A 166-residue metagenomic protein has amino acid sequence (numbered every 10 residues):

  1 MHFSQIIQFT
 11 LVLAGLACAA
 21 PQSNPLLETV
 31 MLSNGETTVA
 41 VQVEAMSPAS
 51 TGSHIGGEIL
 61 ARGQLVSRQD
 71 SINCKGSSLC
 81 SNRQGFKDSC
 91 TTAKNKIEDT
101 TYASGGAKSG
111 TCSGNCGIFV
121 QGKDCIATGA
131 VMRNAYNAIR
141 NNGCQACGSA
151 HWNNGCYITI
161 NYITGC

Functional and structural regions predicted by a protein language model:
M1-L27, M31: Fungal secretory targeting signals
F3, P25, G35, I55 (+2 more regions): Short linear motifs in intrinsically disordered/low-complexity regions
L11-L13, M31, P48, G52-S53 (+6 more regions): Compositionally biased, low-complexity repeat tracts
A19-Q69: N-terminal propeptides/leader regions of secreted preproproteins that are proteolytically removed before maturation
Q64-C166: Mature secreted bioactive peptide module from preproproteins
